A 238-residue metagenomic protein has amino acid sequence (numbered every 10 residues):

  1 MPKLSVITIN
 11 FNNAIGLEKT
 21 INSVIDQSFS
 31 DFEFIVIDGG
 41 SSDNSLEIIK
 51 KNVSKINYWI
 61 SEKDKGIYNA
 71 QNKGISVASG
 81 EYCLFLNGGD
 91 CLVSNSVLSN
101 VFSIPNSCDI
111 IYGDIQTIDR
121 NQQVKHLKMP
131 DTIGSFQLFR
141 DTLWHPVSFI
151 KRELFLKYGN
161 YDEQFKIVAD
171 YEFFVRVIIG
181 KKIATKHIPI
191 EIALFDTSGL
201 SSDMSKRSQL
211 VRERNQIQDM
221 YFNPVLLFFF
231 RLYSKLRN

Functional and structural regions predicted by a protein language model:
M1-K206: Nucleotide-sugar donor-binding/catalytic module of glycosyltransferases that assemble extracellular/cell-envelope
M1-K3, I217-N238: Membrane-interface aromatic/basic loop that binds lipid-linked glycans or pyrophosphate carriers, typified by
K157-Y161, R212-R214, L232-N238: A general structural signal for short secondary-structure boundary/capping elements
E191, D203-L227: Catalytic core of nucleotide-sugar-dependent glycosyltransferases
